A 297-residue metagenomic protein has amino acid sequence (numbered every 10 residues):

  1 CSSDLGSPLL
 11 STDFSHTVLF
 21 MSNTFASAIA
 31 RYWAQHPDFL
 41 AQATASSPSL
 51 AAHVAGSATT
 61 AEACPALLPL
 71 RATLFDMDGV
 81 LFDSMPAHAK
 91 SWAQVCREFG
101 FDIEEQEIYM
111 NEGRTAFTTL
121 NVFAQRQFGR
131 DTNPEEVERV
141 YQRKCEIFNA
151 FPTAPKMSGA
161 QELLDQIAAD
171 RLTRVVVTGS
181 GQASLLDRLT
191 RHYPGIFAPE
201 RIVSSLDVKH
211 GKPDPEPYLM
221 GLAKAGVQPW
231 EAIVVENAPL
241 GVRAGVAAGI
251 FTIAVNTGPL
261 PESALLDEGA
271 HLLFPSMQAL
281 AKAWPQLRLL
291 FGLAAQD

Functional and structural regions predicted by a protein language model:
C1-S2: Short, small-residue-biased leader/transition segments that mark boundaries at the very start of proteins
M21-R71, Q161-D165, G181-D297: Asp-based, Mg2+/Mn2+-dependent phosphohydrolase catalytic module
H53-E107: Active-site neighborhood of HAD-like aspartate-dependent phosphohydrolases
L81, K156, R174, V234-V235 (+1 more regions): Conserved SAM-binding loop
A89-F128, A150: Alpha-helical substrate-recognition element adjacent to the catalytic core
E98-F101, F128-N133, Y193-A198, G226-V227: Short helix-capping segments at alpha-helix termini
A124-E162, D170: Metal-dependent phosphoesterase signature
